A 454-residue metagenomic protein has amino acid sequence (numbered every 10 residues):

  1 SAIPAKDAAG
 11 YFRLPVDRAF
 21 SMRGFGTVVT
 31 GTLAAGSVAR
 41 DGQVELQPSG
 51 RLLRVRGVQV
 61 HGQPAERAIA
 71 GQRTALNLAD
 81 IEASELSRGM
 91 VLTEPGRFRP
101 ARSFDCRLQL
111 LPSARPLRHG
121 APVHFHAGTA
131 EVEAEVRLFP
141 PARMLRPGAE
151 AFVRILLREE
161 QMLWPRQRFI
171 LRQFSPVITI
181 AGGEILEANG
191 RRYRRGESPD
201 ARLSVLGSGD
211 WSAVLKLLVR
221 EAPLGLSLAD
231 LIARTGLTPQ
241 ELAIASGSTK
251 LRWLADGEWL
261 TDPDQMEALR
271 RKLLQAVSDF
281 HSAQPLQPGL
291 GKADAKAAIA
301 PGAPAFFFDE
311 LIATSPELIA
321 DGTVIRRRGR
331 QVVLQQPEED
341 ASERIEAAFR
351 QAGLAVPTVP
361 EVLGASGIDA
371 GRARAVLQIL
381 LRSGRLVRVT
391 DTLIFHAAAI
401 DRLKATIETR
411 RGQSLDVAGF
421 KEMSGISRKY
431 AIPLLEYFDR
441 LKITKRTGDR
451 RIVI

Functional and structural regions predicted by a protein language model:
S1-A114: Conserved catalytic-core segments of large NTP-driven translation/proteostasis enzymes
D80-R388, H396-I443, I452-V453: C-terminal effector modules of nucleic-acid-centric enzymes and ribosome-associated factors
R446-T447: C-terminal accessory extensions/subdomains outside the catalytic/core fold
